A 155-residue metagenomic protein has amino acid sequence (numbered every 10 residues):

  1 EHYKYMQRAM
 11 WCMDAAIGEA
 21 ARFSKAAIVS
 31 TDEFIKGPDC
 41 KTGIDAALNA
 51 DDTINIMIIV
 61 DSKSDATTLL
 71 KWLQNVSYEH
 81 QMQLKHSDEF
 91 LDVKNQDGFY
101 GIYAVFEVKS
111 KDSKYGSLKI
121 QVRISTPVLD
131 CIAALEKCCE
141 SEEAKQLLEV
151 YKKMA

Functional and structural regions predicted by a protein language model:
E1-A50: Charge-rich, low-complexity segments
K41-A155: Long beta-strand-rich cores associated with HINT superfamily self-processing modules
